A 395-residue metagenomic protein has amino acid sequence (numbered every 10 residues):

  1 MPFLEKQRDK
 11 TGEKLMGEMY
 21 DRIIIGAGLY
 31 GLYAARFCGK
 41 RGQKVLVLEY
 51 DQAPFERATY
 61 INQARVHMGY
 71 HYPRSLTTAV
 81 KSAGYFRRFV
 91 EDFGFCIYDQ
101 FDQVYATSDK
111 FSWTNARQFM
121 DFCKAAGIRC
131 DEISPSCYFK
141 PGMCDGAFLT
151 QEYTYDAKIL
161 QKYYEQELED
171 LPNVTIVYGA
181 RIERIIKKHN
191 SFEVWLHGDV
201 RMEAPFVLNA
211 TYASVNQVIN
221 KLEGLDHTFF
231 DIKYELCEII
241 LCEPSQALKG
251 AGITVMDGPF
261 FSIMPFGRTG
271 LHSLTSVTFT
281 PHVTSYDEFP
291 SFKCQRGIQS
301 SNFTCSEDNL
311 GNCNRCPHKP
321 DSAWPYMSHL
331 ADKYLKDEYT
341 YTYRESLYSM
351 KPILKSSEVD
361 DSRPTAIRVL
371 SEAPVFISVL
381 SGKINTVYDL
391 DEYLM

Functional and structural regions predicted by a protein language model:
Y20-L46: N-terminal Rossmann-like FAD-binding beta1-loop-alpha1 element of flavoenzymes
G39-Y60: Glycine-rich FAD pyrophosphate-binding loop
F55, A204-M256, F266-H272, C294: Central helical "cap/lid" subdomain
Q63-G146: Dinucleotide-binding Rossmann-like beta1-alpha1 core, especially the glycine-rich loop that anchors the ADP
I97-T107, I133-P172, S191-V194, E372-S381: Helix-loop-beta segment of a Rossmann-like dinucleotide-binding subdomain
F148-F206, A210-I219, V387-Y393: Helical element adjacent to the flavin cofactor pocket in flavoenzyme catalytic cores
G267-L271, F279-M350: Flavin-binding catalytic cores
P317-H318, P325-M395: C-terminal catalytic lobe of FAD-dependent flavoproteins
